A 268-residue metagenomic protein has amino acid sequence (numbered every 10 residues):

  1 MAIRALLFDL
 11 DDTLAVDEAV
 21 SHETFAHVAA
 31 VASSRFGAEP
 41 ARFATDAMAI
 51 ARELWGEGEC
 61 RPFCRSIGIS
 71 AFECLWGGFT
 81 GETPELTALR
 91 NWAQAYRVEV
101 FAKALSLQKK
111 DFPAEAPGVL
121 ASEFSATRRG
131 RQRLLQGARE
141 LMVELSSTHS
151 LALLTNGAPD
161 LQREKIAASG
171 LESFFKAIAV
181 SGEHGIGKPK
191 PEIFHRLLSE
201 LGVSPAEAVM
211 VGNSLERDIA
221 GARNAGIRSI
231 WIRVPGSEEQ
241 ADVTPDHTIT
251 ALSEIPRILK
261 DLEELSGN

Functional and structural regions predicted by a protein language model:
M1-L6, D17-A19, S34-R42, E115 (+2 more regions): Asp-based, Mg2+/Mn2+-dependent phosphohydrolase catalytic module
I3-L10, L14-L134: N-terminal helical cap/lid subdomain that shapes the substrate entry/recognition surface in HAD-like hydrolases
